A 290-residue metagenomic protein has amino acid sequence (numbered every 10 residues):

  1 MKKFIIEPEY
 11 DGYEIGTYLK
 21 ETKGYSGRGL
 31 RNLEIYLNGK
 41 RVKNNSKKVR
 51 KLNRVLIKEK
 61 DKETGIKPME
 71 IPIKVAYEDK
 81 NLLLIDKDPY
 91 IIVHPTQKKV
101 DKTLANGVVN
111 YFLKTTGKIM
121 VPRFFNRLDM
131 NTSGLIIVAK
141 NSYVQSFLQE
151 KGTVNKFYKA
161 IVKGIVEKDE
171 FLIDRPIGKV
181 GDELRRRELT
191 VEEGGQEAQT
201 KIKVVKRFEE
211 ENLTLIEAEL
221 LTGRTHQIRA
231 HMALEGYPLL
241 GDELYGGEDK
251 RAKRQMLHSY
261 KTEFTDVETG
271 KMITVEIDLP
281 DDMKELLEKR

Functional and structural regions predicted by a protein language model:
M1-L172, P176-G178, D282-L286: RNA pseudouridine synthases
M1-R28, K206, E210-E211, L221 (+2 more regions): Pseudouridine synthases involved in rRNA/tRNA modification
I57, D182-R186, E197-Q199, D242-E248: Short Pro/Gly-enriched beta-strand edge/turn motifs at strand-loop
K67-E70, N155, T190-T200, M256-L257: Short coil-to-beta-strand transition motifs
N126, E170-F171, G195, H226 (+2 more regions): Residues that recognize and position ribonucleotide moieties
N126-M130, G194, F208-E210: A short beta-turn/loop motif at secondary-structure boundaries
I202, I216: Long C-terminal interaction/binding lobes of large macromolecular proteins
